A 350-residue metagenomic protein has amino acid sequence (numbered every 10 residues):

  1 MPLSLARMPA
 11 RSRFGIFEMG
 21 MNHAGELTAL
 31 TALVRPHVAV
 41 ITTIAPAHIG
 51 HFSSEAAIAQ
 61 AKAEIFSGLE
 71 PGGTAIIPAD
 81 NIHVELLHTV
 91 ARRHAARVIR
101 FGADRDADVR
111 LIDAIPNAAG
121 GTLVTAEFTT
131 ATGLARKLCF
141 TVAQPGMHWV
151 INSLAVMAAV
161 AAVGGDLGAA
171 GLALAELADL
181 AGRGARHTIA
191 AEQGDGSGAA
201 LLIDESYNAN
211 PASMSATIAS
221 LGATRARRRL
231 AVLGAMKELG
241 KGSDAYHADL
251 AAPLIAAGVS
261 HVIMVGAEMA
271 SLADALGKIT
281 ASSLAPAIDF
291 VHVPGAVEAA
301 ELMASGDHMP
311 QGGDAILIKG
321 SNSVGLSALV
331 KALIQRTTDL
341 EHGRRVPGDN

Functional and structural regions predicted by a protein language model:
M1, H48-F52, D106-D113, A300-A304: Short, charged, surface-exposed secondary-structure boundary motifs
M1-S67, P71, P78, G146-H148 (+3 more regions): ATP-dependent carboxylate-amine ligase catalytic core
L3, T28, A63, E85 (+3 more regions): Active-site phosphate/pyrophosphate- and oxyanion-stabilizing loops and adjacent acidic/basic residues in soluble
R7-A47, E85-K137, L180-R183, H187-A191: Extended acidic/charged loop-beta regions that coordinate divalent cations and stabilize anionic phosphate/carboxylate
G20-H23, N81-I82, A209, A296-E298: Short beta->alpha connector loops
A24, A59-A63, D108, H247-A248 (+1 more regions): Structural motif corresponding to alpha-helix initiation and N-cap regions
H37, H51, A95-R97, T129-C139 (+2 more regions): ATP-dependent carboxylate-amine ligase
T74-I77, V262-M264: A short beta-strand/loop micro-motif in the catalytic core of glycosyltransferases that engages the nucleotide-sugar
